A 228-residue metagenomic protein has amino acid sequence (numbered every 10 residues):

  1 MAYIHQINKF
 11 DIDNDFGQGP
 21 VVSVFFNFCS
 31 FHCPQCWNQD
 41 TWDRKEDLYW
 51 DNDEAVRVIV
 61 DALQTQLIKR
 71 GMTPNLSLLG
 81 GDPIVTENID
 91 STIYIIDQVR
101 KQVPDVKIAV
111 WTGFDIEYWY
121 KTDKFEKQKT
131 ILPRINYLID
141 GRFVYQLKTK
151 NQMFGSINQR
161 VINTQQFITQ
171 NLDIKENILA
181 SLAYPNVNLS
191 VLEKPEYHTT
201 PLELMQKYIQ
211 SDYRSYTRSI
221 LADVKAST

Functional and structural regions predicted by a protein language model:
M1-F25, S30, P34, N38-E46 (+2 more regions): N-terminal [4Fe-4S]-dependent radical SAM core
K9-F10, D123-E126: A generic local structural motif
F25, L79, W111, L192-K194: Short hydrophobic segments within beta-strands
N38-E54, Q66-N88, R100, P104-D123 (+2 more regions): Core AdoMet radical
A55-I59, S91-V99, K127-I131: A general structural detector for well-ordered alpha-helical segments in enzyme core domains, enriched
E87, S91-T92, I96-R100, K148-E196: P-loop/Walker A phosphate-binding loop and immediately adjacent motor/lid segment at beta-alpha junctions
K175-T228: Charged phosphate-binding loop/patch that engages nucleotide di/tri-phosphates or the phosphate backbone of nucleic
